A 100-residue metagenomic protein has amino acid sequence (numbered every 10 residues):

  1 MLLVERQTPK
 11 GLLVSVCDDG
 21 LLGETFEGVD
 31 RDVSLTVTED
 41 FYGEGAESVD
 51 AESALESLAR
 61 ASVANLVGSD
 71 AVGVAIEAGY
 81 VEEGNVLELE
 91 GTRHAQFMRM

Functional and structural regions predicted by a protein language model:
M1-E52, V86, A95: Conserved mixed alpha/beta catalytic, RNA-binding, or beta-rich assembly cores of soluble enzyme, regulatory
D32-L35, E56, S62-V67: A generic short-segment signal for beta-strand/edge and adjacent turn/coil regions
G45, A51-V63, V72-G73: Amphipathic, hydrophobic secondary-structure cores in small proteins
S62-M100: Short, compact, well-ordered microdomains
